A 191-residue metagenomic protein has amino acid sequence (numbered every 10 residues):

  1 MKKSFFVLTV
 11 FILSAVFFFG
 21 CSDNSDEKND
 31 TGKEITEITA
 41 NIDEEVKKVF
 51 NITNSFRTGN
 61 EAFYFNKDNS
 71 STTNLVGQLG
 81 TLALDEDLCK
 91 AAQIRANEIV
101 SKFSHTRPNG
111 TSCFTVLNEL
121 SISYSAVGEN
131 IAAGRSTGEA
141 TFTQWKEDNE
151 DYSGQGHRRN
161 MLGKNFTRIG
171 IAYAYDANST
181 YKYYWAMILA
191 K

Functional and structural regions predicted by a protein language model:
M1-S101, R159-K191: N-terminal targeting leaders of exported, membrane, and organelle-targeted proteins
L82, H105, I131: Short clusters of hydrophobic/aromatic residues that line enzyme substrate/ligand-binding pockets
F103-S112: Cell-envelope/glycan interface and biosynthesis
S112-K191: A well-ordered secondary-structure block
